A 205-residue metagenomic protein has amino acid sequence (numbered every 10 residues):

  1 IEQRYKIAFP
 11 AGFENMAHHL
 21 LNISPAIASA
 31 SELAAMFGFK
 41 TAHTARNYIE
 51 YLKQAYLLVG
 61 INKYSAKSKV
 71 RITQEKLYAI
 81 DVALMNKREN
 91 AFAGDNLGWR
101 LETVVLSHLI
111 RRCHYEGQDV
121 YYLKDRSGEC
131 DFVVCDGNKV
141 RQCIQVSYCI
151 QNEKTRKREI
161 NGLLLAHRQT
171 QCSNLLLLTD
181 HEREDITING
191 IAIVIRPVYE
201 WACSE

Functional and structural regions predicted by a protein language model:
I1-V140: Accessory nucleic acid-recognition modules appended to NTPase machines
D119-Y121, N174, A192-V194: Conserved beta-strand segments of alpha/beta enzyme cores
D125, T179-D180: Cofactor-binding loop segments of dinucleotide-utilizing enzymes, especially the Rossmann-like FAD- and NAD(P)+-binding
C130, N152-T155, E184-I188: Short active-site-adjacent structural elements
V140-N152: Active-site ExK catalytic segment of metal-dependent nucleases
R156-Q171: Short, charged, amphipathic alpha-helix that recurs within catalytic cores of restriction-modification and other
S173-T179: Short, hydrophobic beta-strand segments that form beta-sheet elements in well-ordered domains
D180-E205: Domain-level recognition of nuclease-like catalytic cores that cleave nucleotide substrates
